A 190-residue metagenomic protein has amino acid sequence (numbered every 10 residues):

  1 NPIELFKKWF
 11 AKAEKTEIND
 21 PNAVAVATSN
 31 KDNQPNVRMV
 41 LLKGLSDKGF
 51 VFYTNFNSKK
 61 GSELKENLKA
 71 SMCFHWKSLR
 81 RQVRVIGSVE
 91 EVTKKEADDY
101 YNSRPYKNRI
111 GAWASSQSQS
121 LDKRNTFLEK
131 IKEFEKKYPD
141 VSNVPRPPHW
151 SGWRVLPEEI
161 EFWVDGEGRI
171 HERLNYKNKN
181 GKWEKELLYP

Functional and structural regions predicted by a protein language model:
N1-P190: Binding-site signature for planar aromatic cofactors or substrates
